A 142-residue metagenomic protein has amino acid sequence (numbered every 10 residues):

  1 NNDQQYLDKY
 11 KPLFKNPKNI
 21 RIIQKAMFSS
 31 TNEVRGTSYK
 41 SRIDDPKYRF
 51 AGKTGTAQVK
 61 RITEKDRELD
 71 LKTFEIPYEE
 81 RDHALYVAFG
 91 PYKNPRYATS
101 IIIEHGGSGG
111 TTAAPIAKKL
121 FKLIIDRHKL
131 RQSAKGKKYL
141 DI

Functional and structural regions predicted by a protein language model:
N1-P12, K18, M27-R131: Active-site beta-strand/loop architecture of penicillin-binding DD-peptidases
R131-I142: Short, highly charged C-terminal tails/helix-capping segments
